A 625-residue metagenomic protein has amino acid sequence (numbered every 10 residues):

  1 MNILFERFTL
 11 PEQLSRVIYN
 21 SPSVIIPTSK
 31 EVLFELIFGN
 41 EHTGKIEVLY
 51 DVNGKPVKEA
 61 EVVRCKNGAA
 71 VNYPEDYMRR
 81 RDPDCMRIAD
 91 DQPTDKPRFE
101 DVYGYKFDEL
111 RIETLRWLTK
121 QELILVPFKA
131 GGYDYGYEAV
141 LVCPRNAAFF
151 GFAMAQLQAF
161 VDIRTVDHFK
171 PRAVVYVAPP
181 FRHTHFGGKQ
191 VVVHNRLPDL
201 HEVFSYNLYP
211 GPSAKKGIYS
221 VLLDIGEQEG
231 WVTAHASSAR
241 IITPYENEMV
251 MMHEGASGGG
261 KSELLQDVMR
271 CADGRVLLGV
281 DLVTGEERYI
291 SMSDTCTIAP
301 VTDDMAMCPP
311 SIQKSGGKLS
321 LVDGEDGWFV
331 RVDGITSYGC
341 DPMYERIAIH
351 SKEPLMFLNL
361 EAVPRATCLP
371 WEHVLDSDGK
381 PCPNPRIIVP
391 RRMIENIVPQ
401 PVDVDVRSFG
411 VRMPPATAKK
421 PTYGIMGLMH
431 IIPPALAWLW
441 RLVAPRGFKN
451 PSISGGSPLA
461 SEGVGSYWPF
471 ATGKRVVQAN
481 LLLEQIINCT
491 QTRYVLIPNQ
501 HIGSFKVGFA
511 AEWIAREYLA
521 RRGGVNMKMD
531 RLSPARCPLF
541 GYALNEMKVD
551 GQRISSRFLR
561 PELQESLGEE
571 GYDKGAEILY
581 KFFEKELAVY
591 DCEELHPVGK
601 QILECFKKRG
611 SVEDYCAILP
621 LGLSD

Functional and structural regions predicted by a protein language model:
M1-G211: Long, basic/Gly/Ser/Thr-rich N-terminal segments that mediate initial subcellular attachment or targeting
N2-E59, V330-D625: Conserved NTP phosphate-binding and transfer environment spanning the P-loop NTPase/kinase superfamily
G136-L141, L265-Q266, S311-S315, G334: Short acidic, glycine/serine/threonine-rich loops at helix termini
G211, G259-S262, A272-G274, M307-P310 (+2 more regions): Flexible loop/turn segments at secondary-structure boundaries
G211-P244: N-terminal pre-Walker A segment at the start of P-loop NTPase domains
E246-V276: Glycine-rich phosphate-binding P-loop
V250-M252, S315-F329, A510-A520: Conserved, well-ordered active-site substructure
L277-E372: Conserved nucleotide-sensing/catalytic segment adjacent to the nucleotide-binding pocket in NTP-handling enzymes
